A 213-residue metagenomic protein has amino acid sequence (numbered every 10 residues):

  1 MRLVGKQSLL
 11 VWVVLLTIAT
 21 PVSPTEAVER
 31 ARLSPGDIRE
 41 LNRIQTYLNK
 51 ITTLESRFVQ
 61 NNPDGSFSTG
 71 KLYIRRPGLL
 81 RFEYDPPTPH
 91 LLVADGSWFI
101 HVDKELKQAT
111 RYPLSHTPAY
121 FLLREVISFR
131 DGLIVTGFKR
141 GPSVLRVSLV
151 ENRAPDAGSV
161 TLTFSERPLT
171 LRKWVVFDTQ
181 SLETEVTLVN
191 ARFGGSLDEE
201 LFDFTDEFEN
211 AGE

Functional and structural regions predicted by a protein language model:
M1-V11: Bacterial N-terminal signal peptides that target proteins for export
L16-P24: C-terminal segment of classical bacterial N-terminal signal peptides
T25-G36: Cleaved targeting-peptide boundary
T46-G65: A short, Trp-centered hydrophobic/proline-enriched beta-strand micro-motif
I51-T53, F67-T69, R75-P77, P87 (+5 more regions): Extracytoplasmic
K71-F121, T184-E185: An acidic-aromatic
D103-V150: Surface-exposed, polar helix/loop patches in the mature regions of secreted/periplasmic/lumenal proteins that form
R130-I134, R140-E213: Gly/Pro-enriched, hydrophobic low-complexity segments that function as extracytoplasmic propeptides/linkers
